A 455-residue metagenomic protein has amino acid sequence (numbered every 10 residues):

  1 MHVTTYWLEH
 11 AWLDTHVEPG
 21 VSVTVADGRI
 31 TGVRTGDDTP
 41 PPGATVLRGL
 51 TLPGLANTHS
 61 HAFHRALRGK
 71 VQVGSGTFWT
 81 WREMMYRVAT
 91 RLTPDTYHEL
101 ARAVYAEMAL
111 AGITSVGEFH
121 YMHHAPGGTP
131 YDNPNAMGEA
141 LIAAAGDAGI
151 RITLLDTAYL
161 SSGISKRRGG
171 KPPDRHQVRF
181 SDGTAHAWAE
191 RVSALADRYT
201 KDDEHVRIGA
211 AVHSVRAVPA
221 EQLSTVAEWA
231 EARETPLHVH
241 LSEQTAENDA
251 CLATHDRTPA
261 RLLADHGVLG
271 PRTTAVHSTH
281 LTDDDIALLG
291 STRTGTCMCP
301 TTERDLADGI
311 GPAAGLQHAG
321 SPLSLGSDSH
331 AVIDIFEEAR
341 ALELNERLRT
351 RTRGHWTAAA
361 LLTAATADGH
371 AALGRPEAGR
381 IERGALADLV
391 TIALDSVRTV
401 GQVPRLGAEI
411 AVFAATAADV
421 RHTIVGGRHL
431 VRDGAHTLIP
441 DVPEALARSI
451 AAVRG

Functional and structural regions predicted by a protein language model:
M1-A11, A26-D27, D38-E83, D95 (+3 more regions): Replace "His-x-His-based motif
M1-V21, A26, A365-G455: Active-site microenvironment of metallo-dependent hydrolases
E9, V23, G28, R48 (+16 more regions): Divalent metal-coordination and catalytic microenvironments
G69-R151, A187-D203, A447-A452: Alpha-helical scaffold segments that flank or form the walls of functional sites
G127-S278: Metal-coordinating catalytic core of metallo-dependent amide/deamination hydrolases
A230-P236, V268-P271, L288-C297, H318-L323 (+1 more regions): Glycine-enriched alpha-helix->loop->beta-strand junction motifs that scaffold or abut catalytic
T245-R257, D285-G290, A307-L316, A331-R347 (+1 more regions): Histidine/acidic-residue-rich catalytic or RNA/ligand-binding cores of hydrolases and nuclease-related proteins
D265-R272, A314-R398: His/Asp/Glu-enriched, well-ordered alpha-helical/loop segment that forms or immediately abuts the divalent-metal
